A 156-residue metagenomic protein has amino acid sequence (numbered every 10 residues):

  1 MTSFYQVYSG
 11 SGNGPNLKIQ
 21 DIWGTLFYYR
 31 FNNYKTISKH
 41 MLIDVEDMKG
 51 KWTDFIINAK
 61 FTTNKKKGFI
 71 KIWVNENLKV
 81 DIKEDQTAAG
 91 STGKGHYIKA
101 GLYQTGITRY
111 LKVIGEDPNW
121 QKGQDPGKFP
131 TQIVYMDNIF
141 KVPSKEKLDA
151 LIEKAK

Functional and structural regions predicted by a protein language model:
M1-K51, I56-T62, K67-L102: Active-site cradle of extracellular carbohydrate-active enzymes
M1-Y28, L102-T105, D117-K156: Secretory/extracellular carbohydrate-interaction modules and structurally similar beta-sandwich "look-alikes"
K35, K39, H96-K99, R109-K128: Surface-exposed intrinsically disordered loops and tails
